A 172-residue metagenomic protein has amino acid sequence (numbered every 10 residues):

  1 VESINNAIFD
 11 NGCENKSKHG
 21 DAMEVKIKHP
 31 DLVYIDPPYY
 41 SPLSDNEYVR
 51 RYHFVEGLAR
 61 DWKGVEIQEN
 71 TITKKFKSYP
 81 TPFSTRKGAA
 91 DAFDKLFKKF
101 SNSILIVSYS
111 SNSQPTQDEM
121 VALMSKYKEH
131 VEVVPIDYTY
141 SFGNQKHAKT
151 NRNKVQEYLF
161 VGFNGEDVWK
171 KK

Functional and structural regions predicted by a protein language model:
V1-Y48, D61-K75, Y79: SAM-dependent nucleic-acid methyltransferase catalytic core
E14, P30, N102-I104, H130: A general structural motif
M23-E24, Y39-Y40, N112-Q114, T139 (+1 more regions): Short, solvent-exposed loop/turn segments at secondary-structure junctions
I27-P30, L43-R51, T116-V121, N144-K146: A short acidic (Asp/Glu
L43, V49-W62, P82, Y127-E129 (+1 more regions): Accessory, usually C-terminal, subdomains that scaffold auxiliary metal cofactors
F54-L96: Glycine-rich S-adenosyl-L-methionine
S78-K128, P135: Conserved Class I SAM-dependent methyltransferase catalytic core
Q117-V121, K128-K171: Class I S-adenosyl-L-methionine
